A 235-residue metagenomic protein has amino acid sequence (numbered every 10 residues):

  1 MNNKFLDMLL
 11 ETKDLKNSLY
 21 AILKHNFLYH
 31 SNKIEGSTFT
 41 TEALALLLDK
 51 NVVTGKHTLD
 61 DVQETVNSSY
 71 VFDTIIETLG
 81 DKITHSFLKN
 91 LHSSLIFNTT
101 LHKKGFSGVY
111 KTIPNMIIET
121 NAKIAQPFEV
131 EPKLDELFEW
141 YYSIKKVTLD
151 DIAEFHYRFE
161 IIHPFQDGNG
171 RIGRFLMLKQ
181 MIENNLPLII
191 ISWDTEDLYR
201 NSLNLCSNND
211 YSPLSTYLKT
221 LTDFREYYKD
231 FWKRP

Functional and structural regions predicted by a protein language model:
M1-D167, R171-P235: FIC/Doc superfamily catalytic core
